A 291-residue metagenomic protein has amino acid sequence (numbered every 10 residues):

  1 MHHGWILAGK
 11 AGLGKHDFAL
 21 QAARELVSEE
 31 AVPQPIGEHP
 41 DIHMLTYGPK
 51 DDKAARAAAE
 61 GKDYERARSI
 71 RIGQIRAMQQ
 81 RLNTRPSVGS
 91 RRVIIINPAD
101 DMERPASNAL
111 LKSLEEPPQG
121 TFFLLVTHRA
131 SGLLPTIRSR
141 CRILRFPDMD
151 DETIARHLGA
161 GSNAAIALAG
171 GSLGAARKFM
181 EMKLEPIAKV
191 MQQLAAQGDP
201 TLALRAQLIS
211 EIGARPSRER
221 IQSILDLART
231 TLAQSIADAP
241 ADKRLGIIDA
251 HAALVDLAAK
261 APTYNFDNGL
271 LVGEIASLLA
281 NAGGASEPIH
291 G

Functional and structural regions predicted by a protein language model:
M1-P105: Clamp-loader machinery-focused feature within the broader ASCE/P-loop NTPase space
M1-Q34, Q119-F122, T127-G291: Charged, glycine-rich active-site and insertion segments that engage polyanionic ligands
Q80, K112, S139: Conserved adenine-binding aromatic site and its adjacent loop/helix in ATP-hydrolyzing domains
N83, N108-F122: Conserved catalytic/switch belt of AAA+ P-loop NTPases
I95-N97, L110, F122-T127: Structural recognition of the conserved hydrophobic beta-strand(s) that form the central parallel beta-sheet of P-loop
P98-M102, L114, A130: Conserved Walker B
